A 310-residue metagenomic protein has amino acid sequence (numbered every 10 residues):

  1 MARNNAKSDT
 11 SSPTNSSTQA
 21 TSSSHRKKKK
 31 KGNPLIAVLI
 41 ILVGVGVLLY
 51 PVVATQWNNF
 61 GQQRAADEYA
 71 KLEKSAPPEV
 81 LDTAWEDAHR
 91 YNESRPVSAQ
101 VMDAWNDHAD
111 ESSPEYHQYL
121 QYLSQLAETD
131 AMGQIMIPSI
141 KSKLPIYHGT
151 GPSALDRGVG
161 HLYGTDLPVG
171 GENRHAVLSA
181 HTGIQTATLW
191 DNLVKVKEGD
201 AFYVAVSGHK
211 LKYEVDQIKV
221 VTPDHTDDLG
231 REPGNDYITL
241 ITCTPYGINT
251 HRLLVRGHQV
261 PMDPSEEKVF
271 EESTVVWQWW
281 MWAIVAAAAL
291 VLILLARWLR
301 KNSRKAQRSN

Functional and structural regions predicted by a protein language model:
M1-K30, E267-E272, K301-N310: Terminal targeting segments of Actinobacterial cell-envelope proteins
R26-W279: Solvent-exposed, non-transmembrane regions of membrane-associated and secreted proteins
V269-N310: C-terminal single-pass membrane-anchor helix
